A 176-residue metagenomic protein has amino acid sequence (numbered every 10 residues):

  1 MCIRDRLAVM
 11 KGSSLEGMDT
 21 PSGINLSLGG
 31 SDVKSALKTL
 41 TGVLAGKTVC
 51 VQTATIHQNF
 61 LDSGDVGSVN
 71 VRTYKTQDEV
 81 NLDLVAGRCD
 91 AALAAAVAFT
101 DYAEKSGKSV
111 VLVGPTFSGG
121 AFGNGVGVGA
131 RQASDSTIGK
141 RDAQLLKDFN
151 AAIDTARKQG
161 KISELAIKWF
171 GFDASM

Functional and structural regions predicted by a protein language model:
R4-C50, A54, Q132: A conserved helix-loop-strand patch within extracytoplasmic ligand-binding domains of the periplasmic binding
R4-R6, E104-N150, F172-M176: Periplasmic-binding protein-like
M10-S13, A54-T55, T76-Q77, A96-A98 (+4 more regions): Solvent-exposed coil/turn segments that connect beta secondary-structure elements in extracytoplasmic/periplasmic
S22-G42, I56-S63, L112, K147-M176: Ligand-binding clefts/hinges and TM-proximal coupling segments of bilobed small-molecule sensing domains
D32-K38, R72-A86: Short helix-initiation/N-cap motifs at beta->coil->alpha
V43-G46, D62-T76, R88: A local structural motif
T48-C50, A92, G129, T137: Short, well-ordered beta-strand segments
N59-G64, V85-A86, D90-G123: A ligand-binding cleft/hinge motif common to bilobed small-molecule-binding domains
